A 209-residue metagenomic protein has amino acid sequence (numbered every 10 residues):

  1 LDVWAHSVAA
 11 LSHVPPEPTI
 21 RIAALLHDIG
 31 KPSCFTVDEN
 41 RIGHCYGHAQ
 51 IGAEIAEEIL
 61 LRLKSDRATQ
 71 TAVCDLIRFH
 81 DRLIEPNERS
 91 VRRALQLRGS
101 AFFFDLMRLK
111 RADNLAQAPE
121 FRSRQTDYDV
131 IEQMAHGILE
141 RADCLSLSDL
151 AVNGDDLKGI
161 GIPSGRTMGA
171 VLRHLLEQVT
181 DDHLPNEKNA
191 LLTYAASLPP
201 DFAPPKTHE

Functional and structural regions predicted by a protein language model:
D2-Q125: Divalent metal-dependent catalytic cores for phosphoryl transfer on phosphate-bearing substrates
E58-R62, L115-E209: Charged substrate- and nucleic-acid-binding regions of tRNA-handling and nucleotidyl-transfer enzymes, centered on
